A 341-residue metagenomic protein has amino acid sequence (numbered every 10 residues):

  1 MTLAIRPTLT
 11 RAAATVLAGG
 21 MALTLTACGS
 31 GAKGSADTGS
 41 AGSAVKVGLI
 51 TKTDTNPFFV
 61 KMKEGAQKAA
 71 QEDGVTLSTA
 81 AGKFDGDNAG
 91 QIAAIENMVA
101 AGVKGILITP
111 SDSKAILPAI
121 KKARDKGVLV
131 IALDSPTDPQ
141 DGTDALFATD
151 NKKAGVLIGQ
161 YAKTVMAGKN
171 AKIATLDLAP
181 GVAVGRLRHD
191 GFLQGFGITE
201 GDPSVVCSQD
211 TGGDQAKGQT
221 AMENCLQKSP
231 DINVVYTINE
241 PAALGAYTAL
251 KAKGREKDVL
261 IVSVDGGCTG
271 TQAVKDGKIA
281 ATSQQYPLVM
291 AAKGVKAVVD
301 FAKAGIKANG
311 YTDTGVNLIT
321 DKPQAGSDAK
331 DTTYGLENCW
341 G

Functional and structural regions predicted by a protein language model:
T2-T15, M21, L25-G341: A residue-level marker of the well-folded mature domains of exported/periplasmic proteins
